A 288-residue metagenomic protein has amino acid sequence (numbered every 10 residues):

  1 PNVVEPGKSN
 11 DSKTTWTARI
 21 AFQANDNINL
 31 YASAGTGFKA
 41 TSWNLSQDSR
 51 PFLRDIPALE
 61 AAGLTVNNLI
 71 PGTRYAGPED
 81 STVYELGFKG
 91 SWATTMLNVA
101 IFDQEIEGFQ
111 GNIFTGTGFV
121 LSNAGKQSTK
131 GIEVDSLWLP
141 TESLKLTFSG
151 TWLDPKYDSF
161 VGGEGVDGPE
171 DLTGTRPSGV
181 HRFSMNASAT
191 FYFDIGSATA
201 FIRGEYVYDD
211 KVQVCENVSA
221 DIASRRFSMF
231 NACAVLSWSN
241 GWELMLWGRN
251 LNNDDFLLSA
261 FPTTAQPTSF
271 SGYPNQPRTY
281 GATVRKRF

Functional and structural regions predicted by a protein language model:
P1-G7, I70-R74, V83, T117-N123 (+4 more regions): Extracellular loop and loop/strand-boundary signature of outer-membrane beta-barrel proteins
P1-N25, L59-L64, P71: Signature of Gram-negative outer-membrane beta-barrel scaffolds
K8-T14, N68, A76-D80, A124-K130 (+3 more regions): Short sequence motifs at beta-strands and strand-loop junctions characteristic of Gram-negative outer-membrane
T14-I20, G72, T82-L86, L97 (+4 more regions): Hydrophobic, lipid-facing positions within transmembrane beta-strands of outer-membrane proteins
I20-A24, T36, P78, F88-G90 (+6 more regions): Residue-level signature of outer-membrane beta-barrel architecture
Q23, N29-Y31, I56-I132, S136-L139 (+2 more regions): Membrane-embedded beta-barrel scaffold of Gram-negative outer-membrane proteins
M96, I101-E105, S122-N217, R287: Gram-negative outer-membrane beta-barrel transporters
V207-C215, V235-F288: C-terminal beta-signal and adjacent terminal beta-strands/loops of Gram-negative outer-membrane beta-barrel proteins
